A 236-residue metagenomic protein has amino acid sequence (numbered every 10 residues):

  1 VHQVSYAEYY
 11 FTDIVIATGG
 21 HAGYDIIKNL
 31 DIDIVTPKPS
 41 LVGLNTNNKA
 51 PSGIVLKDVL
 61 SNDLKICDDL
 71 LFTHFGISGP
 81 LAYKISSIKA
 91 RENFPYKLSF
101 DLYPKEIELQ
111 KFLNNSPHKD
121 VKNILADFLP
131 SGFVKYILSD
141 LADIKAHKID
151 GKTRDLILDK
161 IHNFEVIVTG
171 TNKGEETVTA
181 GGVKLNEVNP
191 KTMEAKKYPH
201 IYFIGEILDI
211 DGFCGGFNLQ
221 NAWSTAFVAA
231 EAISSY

Functional and structural regions predicted by a protein language model:
V1-Y10, K57-N62: Conserved beta-strand-loop-beta-strand element in the redox core of flavoprotein oxidoreductases
H2, T46-A50, G181-G182: Short secondary-structure transition/capping segments
D13, A17, L60-I204, G215 (+1 more regions): Residue-level recognition of phosphate/Mg2+-coordinating polar/acidic sites in nucleotide-handling active sites
I14-A50: Glycine-rich loop(s) and the adjacent beta-strand/alpha-helix scaffold that form part
A17-L30, D209-Y236: A conserved FAD-binding loop/helix module that cradles the flavin
P37, L70, I207-I210: Generic detector of well-ordered alpha-helical packing
G43, T192, I210: Flexible, glycine-rich phosphate/dinucleotide-binding loops and adjacent beta-alpha linkers at cofactor/substrate
N48-K65: Extended, Lys/Arg-enriched charged tracts that mediate electrostatic binding to polyanionic substrates
